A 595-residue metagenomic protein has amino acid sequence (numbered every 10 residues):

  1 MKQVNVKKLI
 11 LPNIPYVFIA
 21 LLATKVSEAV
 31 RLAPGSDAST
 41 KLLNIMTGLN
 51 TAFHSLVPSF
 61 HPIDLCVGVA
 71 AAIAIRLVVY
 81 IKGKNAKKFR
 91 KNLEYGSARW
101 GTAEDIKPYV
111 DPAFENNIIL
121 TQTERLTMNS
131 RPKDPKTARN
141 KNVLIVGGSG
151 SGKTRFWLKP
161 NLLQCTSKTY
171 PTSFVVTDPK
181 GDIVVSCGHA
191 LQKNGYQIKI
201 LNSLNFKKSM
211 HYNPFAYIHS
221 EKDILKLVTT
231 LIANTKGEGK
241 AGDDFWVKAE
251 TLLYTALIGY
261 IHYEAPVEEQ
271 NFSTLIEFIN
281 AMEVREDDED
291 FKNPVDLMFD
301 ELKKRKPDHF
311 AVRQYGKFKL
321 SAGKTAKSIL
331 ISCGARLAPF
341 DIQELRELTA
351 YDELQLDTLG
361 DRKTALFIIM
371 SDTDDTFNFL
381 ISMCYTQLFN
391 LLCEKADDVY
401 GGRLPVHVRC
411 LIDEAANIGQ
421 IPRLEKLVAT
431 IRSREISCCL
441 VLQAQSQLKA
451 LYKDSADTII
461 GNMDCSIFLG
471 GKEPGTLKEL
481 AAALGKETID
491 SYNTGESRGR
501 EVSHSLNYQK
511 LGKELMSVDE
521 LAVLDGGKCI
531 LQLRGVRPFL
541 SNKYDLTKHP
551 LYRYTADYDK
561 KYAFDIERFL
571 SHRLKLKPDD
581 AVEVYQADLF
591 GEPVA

Functional and structural regions predicted by a protein language model:
M1-S151, R155-L163, K168-Y170, K486 (+3 more regions): Basic- and hydrophobic-enriched, low-structure N-terminal and domain-boundary segments that flank ATP-binding catalytic
L9, L21-E28, K133-I436, L451 (+2 more regions): P-loop NTPase motor domains
F114-R131, K306-K324, A482, I489 (+1 more regions): N-terminal short leaders/motifs
E124-R125, S130-R131, T137, E347-L348 (+4 more regions): Mixed-charge, polar/low-complexity N-terminal
L126-P132, K236-F245, V267, D490-Q509: Low-complexity, polar-biased intrinsically disordered regions enriched in Pro/Ser/Thr/Gly
V428-I530: Conserved ATP-driven motor cores of ASCE-family P-loop NTPases powering translocation/secretion/packaging/pilus
D545: Short, surface-exposed polybasic-aromatic patches that bind anionic ligands, especially phosphate groups
